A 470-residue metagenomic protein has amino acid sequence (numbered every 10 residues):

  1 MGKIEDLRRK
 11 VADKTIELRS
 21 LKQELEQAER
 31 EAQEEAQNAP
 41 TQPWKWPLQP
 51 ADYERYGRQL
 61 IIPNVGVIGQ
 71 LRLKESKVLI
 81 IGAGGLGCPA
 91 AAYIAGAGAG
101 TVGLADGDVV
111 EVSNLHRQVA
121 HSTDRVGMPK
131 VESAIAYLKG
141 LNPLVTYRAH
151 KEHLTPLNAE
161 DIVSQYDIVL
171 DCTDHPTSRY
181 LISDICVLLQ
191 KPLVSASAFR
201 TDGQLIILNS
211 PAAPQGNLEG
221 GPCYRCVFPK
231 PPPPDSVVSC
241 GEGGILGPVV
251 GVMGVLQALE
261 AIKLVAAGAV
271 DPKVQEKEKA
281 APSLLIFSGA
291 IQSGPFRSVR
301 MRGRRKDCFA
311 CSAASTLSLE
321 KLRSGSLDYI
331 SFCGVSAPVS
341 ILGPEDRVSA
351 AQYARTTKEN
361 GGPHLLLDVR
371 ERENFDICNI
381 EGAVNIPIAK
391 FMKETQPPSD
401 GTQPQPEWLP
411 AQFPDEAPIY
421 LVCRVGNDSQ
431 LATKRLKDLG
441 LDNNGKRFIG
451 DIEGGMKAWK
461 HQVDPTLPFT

Functional and structural regions predicted by a protein language model:
G2-R347, A351, R355, E359-L365 (+4 more regions): Adenine nucleotide-associated cytosolic modules
E453: Charged, structured surface patches that assemble and position nucleic-acid processing machinery
